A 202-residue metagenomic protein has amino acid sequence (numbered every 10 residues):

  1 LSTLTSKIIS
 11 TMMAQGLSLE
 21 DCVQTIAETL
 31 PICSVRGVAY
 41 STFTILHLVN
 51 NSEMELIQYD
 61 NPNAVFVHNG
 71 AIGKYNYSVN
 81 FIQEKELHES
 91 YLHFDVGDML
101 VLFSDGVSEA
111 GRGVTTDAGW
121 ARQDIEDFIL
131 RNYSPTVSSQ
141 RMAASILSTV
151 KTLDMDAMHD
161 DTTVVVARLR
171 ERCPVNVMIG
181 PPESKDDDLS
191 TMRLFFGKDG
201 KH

Functional and structural regions predicted by a protein language model:
L1-I9: Active-site-proximal alpha-helical element of nucleotidyl cyclase-like catalytic domains and analogous helices
I9-H202: Conserved subregion of the PPM/PP2C metallophosphatase catalytic domain
